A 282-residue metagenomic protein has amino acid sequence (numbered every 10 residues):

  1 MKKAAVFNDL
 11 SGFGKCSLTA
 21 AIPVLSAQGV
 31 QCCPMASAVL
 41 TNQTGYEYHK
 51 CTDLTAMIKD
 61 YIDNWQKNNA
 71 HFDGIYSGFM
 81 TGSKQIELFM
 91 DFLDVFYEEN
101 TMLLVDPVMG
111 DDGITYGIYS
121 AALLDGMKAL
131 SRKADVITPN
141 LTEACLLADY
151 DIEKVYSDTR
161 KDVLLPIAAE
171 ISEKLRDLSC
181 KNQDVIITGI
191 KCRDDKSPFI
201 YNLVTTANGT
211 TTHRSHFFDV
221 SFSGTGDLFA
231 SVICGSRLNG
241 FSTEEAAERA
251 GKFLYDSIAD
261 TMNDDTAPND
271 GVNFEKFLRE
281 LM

Functional and structural regions predicted by a protein language model:
M1-V105, M109-G117, E275-L281: Conserved N-terminal subdomain of the carbohydrate kinase-like
S11, A38-L40, T81, M109-D111 (+4 more regions): Glycine-rich beta-alpha junction loops
G12-F13, T210-G224: Short pre-catalytic strand/loop immediately N-terminal to key active-site residues, enriched for Gly-Thr
Q28, W65-N68, V95-F96, K133-I137 (+6 more regions): Change "in soluble alpha/beta enzymes" to "in soluble alpha/beta proteins
I118-T210, F241-E244: Conserved phosphate/ATP/ADP-binding segment of small-molecule kinases
V220-T243, R249: Short, small-residue alpha-helix embedded
E244-M282: Charged C-terminal helix
